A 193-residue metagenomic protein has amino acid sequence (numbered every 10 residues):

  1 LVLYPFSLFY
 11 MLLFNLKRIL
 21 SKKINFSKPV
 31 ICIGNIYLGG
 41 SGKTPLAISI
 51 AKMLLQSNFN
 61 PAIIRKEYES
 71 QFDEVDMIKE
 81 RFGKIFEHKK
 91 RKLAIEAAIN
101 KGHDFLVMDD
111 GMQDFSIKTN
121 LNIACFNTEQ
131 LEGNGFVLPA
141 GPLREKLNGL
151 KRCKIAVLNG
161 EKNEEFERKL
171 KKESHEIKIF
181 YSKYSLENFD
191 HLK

Functional and structural regions predicted by a protein language model:
L1-L8: Charged, amphipathic alpha-helical linker segments immediately N-terminal to NTP-binding catalytic cores
M11: Thiol/selenol-based redox catalytic cores and closely related redox-interacting motifs
N15-S70, F166: Walker A (P-loop) phosphate-binding motif
S27, L158-K193: Residues lining hydrophobic/aromatic ligand-binding pockets adjacent to catalytic sites
G34, R65, F126, L158-G160 (+1 more regions): Short beta-strand/turn micro-motifs composed of small residues that flank or help shape donor/cofactor-binding pockets
F59-P61, I85, N122, I179: Hydrophobic anchor at the start of a short beta-strand that flanks the dinucleotide cofactor-binding loop
I64-K66, H88-K90, S182-Y184: Conserved beta-strand termini and adjacent loop/short-helix elements that scaffold enzyme active sites in alpha/beta
E69-S174: Phosphate/Mg2+-binding loops and adjacent switch elements in nucleotide/diphosphate-handling enzyme cores
